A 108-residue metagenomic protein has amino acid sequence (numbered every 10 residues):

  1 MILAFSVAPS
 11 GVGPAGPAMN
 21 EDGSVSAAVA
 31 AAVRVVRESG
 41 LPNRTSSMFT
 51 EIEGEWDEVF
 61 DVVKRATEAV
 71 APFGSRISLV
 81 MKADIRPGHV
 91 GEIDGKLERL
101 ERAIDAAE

Functional and structural regions predicted by a protein language model:
M1-E108: Charge-rich, low-complexity N-terminal segments
